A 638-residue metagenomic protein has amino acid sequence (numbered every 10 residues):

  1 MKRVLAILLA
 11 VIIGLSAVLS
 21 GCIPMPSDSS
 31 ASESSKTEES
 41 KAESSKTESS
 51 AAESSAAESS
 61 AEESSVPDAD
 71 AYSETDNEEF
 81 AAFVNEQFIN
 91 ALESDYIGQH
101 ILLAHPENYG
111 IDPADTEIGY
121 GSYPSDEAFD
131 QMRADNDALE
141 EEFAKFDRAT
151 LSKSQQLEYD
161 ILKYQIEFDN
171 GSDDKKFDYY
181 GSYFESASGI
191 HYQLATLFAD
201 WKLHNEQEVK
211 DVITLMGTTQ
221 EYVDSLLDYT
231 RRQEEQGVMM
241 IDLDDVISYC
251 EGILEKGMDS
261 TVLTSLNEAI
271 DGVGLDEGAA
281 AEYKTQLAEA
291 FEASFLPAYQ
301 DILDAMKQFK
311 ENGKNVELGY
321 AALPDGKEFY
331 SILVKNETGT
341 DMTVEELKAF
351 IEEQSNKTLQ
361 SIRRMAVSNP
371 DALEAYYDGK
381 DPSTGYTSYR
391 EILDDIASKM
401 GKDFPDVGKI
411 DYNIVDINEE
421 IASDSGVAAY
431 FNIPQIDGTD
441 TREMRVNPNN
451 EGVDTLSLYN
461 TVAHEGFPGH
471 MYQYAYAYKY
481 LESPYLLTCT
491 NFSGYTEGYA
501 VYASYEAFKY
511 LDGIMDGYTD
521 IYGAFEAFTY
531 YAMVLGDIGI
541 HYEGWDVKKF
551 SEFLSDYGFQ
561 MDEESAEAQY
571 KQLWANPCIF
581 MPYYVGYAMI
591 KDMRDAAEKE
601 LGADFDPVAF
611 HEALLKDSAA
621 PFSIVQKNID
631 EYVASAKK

Functional and structural regions predicted by a protein language model:
M1-I7: Positively charged n-region of N-terminal signal peptides that target proteins for export
V18-E33: Bacterial lipoprotein signal-peptidase II cleavage site
I23-P26, K41, K46, K145-R148 (+1 more regions): Surface-exposed charge patches in extracellular/virion surface proteins
S29-A82, E86: Post-signal peptide N-terminal segment of mature Sec-exported envelope proteins
E63-K638: N-terminal maturation segment of proteins
